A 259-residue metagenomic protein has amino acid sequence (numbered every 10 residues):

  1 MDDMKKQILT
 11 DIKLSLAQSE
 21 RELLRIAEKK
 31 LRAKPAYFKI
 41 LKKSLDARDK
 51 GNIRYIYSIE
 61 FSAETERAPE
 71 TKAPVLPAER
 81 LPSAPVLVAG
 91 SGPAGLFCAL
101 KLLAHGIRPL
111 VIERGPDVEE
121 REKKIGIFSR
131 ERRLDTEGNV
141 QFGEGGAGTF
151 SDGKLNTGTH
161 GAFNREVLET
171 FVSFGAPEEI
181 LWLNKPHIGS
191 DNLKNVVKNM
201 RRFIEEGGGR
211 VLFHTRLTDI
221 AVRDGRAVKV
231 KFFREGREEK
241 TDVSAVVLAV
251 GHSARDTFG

Functional and structural regions predicted by a protein language model:
D2-Y55, I59-F150, K154-G259: Residues forming the flavin
